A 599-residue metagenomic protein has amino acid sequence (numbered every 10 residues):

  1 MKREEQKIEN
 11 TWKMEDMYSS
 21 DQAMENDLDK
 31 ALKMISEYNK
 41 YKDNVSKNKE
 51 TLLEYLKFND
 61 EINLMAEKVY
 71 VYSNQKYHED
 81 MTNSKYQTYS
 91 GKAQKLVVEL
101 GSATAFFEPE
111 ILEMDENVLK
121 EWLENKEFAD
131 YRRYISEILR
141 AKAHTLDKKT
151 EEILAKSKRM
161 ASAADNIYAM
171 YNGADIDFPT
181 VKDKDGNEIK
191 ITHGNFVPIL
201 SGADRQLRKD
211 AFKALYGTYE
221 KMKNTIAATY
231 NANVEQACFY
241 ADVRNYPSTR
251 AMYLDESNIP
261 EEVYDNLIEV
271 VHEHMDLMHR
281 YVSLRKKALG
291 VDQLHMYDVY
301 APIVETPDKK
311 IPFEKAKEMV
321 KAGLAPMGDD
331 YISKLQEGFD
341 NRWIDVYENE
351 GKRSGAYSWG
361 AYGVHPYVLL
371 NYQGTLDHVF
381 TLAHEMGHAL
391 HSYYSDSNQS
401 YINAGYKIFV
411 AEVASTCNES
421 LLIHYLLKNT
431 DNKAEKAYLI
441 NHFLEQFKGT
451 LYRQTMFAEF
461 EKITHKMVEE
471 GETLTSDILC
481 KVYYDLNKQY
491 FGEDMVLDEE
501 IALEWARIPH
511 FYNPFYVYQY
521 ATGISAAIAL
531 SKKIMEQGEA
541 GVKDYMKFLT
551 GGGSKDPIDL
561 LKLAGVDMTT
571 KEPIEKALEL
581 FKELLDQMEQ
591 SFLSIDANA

Functional and structural regions predicted by a protein language model:
M1-T306, L593-N598: A well-structured
E4-Q6, F107, I111-M114, R133-R140 (+11 more regions): C-terminal, non-catalytic "cap/extension" segments appended to globular domains
W12-K13, L200-L215, M252-N266, D298-P307 (+5 more regions): Glycine- and acidic
T180-D185, F239, R285-I303, E337-Y347 (+7 more regions): A glycine-rich phosphate-binding loop feature that marks nucleotide/adenosyl-phosphate handling sites
K184-L200, P307-A383, G387-S392: Active-site-adjacent "gating/activation" loops or surface patches in catalytic cores
N245, Q373-Y393, S415, S420 (+2 more regions): Active-site recognition of the HExxH zinc-binding catalytic motif
A288-P326, I332, H391, Y438 (+3 more regions): Long, K/E/R/D-enriched contiguous segments that form extended
Y406-E435, F443-E445, G449, G523: Post-HExxH zinc-binding segment in Zn-dependent metallohydrolases
